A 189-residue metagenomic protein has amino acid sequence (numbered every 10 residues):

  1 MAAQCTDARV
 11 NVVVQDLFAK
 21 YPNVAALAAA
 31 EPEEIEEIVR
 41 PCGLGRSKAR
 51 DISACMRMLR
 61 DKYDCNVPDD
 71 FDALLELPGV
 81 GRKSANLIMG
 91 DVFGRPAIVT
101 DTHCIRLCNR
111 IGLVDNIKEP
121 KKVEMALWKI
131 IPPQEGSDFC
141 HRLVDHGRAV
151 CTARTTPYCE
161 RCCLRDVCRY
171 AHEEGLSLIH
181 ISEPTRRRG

Functional and structural regions predicted by a protein language model:
A2-L176: Catalytic cores of DNA base-excision repair glycosylases
I179-G189: Single conserved hydrophobic/aromatic residue that forms the stacking wall/gate of nucleotide- or nucleobase-binding
